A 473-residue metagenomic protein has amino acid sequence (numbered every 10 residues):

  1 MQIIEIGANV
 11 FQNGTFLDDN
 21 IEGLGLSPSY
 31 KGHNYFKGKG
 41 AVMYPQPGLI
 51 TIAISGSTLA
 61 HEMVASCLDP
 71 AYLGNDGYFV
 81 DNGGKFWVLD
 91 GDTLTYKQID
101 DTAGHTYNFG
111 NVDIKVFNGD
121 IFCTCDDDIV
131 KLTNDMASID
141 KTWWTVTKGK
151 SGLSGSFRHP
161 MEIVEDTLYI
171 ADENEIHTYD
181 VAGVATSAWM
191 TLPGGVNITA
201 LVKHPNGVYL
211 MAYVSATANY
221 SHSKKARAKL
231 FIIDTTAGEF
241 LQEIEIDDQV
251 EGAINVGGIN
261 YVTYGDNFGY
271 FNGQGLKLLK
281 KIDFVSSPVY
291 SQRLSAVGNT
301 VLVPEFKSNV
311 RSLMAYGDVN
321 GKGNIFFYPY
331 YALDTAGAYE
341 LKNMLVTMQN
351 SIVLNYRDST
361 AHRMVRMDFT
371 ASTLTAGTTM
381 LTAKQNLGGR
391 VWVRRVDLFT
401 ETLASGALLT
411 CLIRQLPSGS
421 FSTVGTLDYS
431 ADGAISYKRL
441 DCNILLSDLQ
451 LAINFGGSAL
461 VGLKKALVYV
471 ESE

Functional and structural regions predicted by a protein language model:
M1-D100, D120, T124-S138, T145 (+10 more regions): N-terminal beta-propeller domains
T58-A71, G104-G119, T147-E165, L192-N206 (+3 more regions): Repeated scaffold domains used in trafficking and secretory/extracellular systems, primarily beta-propellers
Y96-T102, I139-G149, T186-P193, L241-I246 (+4 more regions): Beta-propeller fold detector
C125, N324-P329, T373-E473: Non-cytosolic beta-sandwich-type ligand-binding/adhesion modules
T217, D248-V250, P288, L333-L341 (+2 more regions): Beta-propeller domains
E251-V256, Y261-V262, N267-F268, D283-F326 (+1 more regions): Loop/turn-rich, solvent-exposed surfaces of beta-rich toroidal or solenoidal domains
S308-T335, N343-T360: C-terminal closing repeat unit and adjoining cap/tail of repeat-based domains
Y339-L381: Blade-level signature of beta-propeller repeat domains, shared across WD40, Kelch, NHL, RCC1 and BNR/Asp-box propellers
